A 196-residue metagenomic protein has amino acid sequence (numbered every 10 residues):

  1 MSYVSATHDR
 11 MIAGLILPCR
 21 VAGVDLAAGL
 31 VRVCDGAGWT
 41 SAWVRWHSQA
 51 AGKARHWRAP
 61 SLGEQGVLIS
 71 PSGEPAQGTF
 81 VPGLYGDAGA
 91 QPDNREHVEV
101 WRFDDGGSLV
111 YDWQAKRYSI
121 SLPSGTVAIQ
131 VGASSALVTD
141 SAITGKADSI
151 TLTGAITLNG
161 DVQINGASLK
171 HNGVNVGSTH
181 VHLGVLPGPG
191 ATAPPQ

Functional and structural regions predicted by a protein language model:
M1-R117, P195-Q196: Exposed beta-strand/loop interface patches that mediate assembly or binding
S2-V4, C19, Q130-Q196: Intrinsic-disorder/coil detector with helix-boundary
V24, G83, Q114, P123 (+2 more regions): Fold-independent oxyanion-binding glycine-rich loops and adjacent beta-strand/coil segments at enzyme active sites
G73, K116, G125, S134 (+1 more regions): Short, glycine-/Ser/Thr-/acidic-enriched flexible segments
S108-V110, K116-S119, A128, S135 (+1 more regions): Conserved, well-structured core segments that form or line functional sites
